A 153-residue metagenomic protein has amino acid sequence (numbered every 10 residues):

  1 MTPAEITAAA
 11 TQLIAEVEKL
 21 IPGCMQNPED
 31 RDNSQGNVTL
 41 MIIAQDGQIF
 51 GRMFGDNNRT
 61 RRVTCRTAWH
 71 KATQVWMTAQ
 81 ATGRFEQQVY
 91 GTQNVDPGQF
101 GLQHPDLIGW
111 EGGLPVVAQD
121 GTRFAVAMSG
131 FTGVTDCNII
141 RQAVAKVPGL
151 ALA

Functional and structural regions predicted by a protein language model:
M1-A118, T122-L152: Flexible, solvent-exposed loop/hinge segments and secondary-structure transition points
